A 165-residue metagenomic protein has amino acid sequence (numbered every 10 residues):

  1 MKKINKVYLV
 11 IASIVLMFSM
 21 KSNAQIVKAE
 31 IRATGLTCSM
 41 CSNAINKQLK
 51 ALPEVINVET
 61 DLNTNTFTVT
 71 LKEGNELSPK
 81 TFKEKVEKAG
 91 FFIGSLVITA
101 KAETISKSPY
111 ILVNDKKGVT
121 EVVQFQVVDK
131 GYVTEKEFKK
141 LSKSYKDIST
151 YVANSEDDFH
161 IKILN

Functional and structural regions predicted by a protein language model:
M1-V27: Bacterial Sec-dependent N-terminal signal peptides
I4, L36, G74, V128-K130 (+1 more regions): Generic structural motif
S22-T34, G74-L77, I98-K107, V152-D157: Sec-dependent signal peptide cleavage junction
A24, T60-N63: Short, flexible turn/loop "capping" segments at secondary-structure junctions
K28-E59, F67-T70: Start-of-domain marker
L62-I111: Mid-chain, structured segments of secreted extracytoplasmic proteins
F91-L164: Thiol/selenol-based redox catalytic cores and closely related redox-interacting motifs
